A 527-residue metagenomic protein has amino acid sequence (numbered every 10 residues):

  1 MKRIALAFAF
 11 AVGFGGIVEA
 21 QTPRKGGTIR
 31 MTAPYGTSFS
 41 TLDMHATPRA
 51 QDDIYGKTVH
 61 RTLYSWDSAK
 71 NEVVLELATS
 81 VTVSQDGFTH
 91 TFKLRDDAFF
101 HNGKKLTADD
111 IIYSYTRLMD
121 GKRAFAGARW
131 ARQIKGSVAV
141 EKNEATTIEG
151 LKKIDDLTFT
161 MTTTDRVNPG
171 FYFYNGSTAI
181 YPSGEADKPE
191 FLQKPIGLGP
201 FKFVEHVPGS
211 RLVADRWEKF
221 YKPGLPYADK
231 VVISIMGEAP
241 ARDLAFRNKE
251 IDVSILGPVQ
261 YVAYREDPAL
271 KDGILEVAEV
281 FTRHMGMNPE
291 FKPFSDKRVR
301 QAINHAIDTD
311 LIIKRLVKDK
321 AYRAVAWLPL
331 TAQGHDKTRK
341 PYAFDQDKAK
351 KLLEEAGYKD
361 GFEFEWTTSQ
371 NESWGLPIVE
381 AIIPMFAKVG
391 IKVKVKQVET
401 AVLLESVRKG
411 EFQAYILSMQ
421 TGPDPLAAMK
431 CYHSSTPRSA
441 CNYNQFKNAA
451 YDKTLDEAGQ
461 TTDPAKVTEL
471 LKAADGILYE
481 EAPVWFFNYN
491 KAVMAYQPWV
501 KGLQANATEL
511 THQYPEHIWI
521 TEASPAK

Functional and structural regions predicted by a protein language model:
Q21, K93, D110, M119 (+1 more regions): Surface-exposed binding/hinge segments that line and control ligand-binding clefts or catalytic entry sites
T32-Q85, T116, K194-L198: N-terminal lobe/hinge region of extracytoplasmic solute-binding protein
Y35-I54, E76-T79, K104, A126 (+4 more regions): A structural "hinge/loop" feature
S68, A145-E149, T162-P226, K230 (+4 more regions): Gly/Pro-rich hinge or "lid" segments in bacterial periplasmic/extracellular proteins
T79-W130, T160, R242-A245, P293: Aromatic- and charge-enriched surface segment that lines or borders ligand/interaction sites
A186-L192, K219-Y264, I383, K392-K394: Ligand-site clamp/hinge motif
F201, N288, Y322-E355, E372-P377: Structural transition elements
V207, A306-G334, Q370, W374-I383 (+1 more regions): Detector for C-terminal structural segments
